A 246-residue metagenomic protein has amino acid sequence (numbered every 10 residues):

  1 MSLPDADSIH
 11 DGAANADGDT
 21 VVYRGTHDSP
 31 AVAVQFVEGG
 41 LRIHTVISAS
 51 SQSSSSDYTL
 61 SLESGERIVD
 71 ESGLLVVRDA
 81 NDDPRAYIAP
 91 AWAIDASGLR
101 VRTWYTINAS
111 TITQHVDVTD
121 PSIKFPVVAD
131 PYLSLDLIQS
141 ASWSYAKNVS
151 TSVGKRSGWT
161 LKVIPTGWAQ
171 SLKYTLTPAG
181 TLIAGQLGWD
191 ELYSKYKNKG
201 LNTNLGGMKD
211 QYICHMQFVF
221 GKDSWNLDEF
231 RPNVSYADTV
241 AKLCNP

Functional and structural regions predicted by a protein language model:
M1-S134: Residues that cap or anchor secondary-structure elements
L3-D7, G167, F218-F220: Short glycine-rich, polar/acidic loop-and-turn segments at beta strand-coil junctions
T45, V118, T177, T181 (+1 more regions): Generic alpha-helical structural element
S51, G158, K209: Short, well-structured alpha-helical interface segments that form or flank functional binding sites
W104, G180-Y193: Short acidic, glycine/tyrosine-flanked loop/strand segments centered on an H-E-D-like triad
Y132-G185: Short, surface-exposed binding/anchoring microloops in extracellular/periplasmic proteins
D190-P246: Extracytosolic low-complexity repeat regions of secreted or lipid-anchored proteins
